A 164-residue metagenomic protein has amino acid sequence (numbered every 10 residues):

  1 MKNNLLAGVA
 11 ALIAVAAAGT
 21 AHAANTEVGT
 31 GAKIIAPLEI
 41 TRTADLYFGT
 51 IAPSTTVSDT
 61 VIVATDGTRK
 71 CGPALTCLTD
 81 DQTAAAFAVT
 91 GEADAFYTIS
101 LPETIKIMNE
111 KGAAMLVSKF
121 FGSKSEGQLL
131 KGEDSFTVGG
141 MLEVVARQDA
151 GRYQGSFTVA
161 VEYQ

Functional and structural regions predicted by a protein language model:
M1-V9: Bacterial N-terminal signal peptides that target proteins for export
K2-N3, M108, G122, E133: Intrinsic-disorder/low-complexity regions
L5-L6, K111, F136: Intrinsic disorder/low-complexity detector
A10-A11, A21: Cleavable N-terminal signal peptides
H22-I99, K106, E126-Q164: N-terminal small/polar-rich segments of proteins
L101-K124: Surface-exposed binding patches on compact interaction domains or structured appendages
